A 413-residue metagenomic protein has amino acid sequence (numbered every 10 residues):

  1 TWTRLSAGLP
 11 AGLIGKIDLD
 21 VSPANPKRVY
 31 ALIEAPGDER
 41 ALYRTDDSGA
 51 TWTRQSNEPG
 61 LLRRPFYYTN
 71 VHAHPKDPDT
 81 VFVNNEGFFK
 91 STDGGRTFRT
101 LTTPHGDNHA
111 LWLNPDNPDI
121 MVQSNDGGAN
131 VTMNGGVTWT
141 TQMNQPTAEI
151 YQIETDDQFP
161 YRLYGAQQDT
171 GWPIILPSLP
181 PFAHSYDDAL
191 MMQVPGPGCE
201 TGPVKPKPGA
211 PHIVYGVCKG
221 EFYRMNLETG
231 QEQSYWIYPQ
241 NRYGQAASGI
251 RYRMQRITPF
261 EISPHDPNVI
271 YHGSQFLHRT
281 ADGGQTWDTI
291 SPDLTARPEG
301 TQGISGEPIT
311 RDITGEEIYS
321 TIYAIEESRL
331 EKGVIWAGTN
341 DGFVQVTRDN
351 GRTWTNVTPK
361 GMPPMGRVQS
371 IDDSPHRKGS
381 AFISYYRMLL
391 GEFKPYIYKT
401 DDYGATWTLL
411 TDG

Functional and structural regions predicted by a protein language model:
T1-G413: Beta-propeller blade termini and top-face loops
